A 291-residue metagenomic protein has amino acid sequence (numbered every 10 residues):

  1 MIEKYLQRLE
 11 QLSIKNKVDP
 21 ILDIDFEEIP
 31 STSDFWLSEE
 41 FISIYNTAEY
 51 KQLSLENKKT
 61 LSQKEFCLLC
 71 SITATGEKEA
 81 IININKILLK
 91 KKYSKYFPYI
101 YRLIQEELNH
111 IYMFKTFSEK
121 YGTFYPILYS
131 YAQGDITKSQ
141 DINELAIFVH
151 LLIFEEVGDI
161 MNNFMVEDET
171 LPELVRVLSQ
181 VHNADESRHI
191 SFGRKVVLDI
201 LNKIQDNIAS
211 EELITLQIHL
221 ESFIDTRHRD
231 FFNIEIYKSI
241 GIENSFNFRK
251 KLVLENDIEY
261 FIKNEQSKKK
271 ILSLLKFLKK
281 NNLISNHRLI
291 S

Functional and structural regions predicted by a protein language model:
M1-F97, K120-I127, Y131, D141 (+2 more regions): Terminal targeting/low-complexity segments that flank the catalytic cores of oxidoreductases
L69-C70, I100, F148, S179: Short alpha-helical scaffolding segments that buttress acidic/His motifs in well-ordered protein cores
T73-I81, L103-S118, L151-N162, H182-V197: Alpha-helical transition-metal enzyme core signature, strongest for iron centers
N85-L88, Y101, N163-E167, Q180 (+1 more regions): Amphipathic alpha-helical segments within well-ordered protein domains
S94-Y101, V175: Alpha-helical scaffolds flanking conserved acidic
T116-D185, E211-F223: Active-site-proximal alpha-helical scaffolds that flank and shape metal-associated catalytic sites
R176, F192-A209: Soluble, non-transmembrane catalytic domains of enzymes that act on hydrophobic metabolites at membranes
